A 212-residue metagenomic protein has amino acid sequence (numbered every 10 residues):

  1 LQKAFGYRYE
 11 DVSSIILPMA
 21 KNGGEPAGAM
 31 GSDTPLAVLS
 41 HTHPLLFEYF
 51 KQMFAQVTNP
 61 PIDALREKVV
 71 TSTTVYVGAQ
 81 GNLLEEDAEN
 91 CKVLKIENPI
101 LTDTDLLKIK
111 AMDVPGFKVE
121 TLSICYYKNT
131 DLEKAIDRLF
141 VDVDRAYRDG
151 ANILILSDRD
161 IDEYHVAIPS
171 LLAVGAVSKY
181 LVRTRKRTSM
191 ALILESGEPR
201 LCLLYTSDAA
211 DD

Functional and structural regions predicted by a protein language model:
L1-L139, D144, R148, I155: Extended, highly charged accessory segments
Y127-K128, E163, S189-A191: A short, structure-level motif marking secondary-structure boundaries and short turns
D131, G150-N152, L156-V177, L201: Conserved structured catalytic cores and adjacent interaction surfaces of nucleotide-binding/hydrolyzing enzymes
I136-D142, I161-H165, V177, I193: Active-site-adjacent structural elements in folded domains
F140, D144, L172-K179, L203-L204: Contiguous, well-ordered alpha-helical segments that form the cores/surfaces of helical PPI scaffolds
D144-L154, S178-A191, S207: Secondary-structure transition/capping motifs at alpha-helix termini and the adjoining loop/turn into the next element
L192-L201: Glycine-rich beta-to-alpha transition loops that act as phosphate-gripper elements at the mouths of alpha/beta enzyme
Y205-D212: Conserved small/polar residues in nucleotide/adenosyl-binding loops
